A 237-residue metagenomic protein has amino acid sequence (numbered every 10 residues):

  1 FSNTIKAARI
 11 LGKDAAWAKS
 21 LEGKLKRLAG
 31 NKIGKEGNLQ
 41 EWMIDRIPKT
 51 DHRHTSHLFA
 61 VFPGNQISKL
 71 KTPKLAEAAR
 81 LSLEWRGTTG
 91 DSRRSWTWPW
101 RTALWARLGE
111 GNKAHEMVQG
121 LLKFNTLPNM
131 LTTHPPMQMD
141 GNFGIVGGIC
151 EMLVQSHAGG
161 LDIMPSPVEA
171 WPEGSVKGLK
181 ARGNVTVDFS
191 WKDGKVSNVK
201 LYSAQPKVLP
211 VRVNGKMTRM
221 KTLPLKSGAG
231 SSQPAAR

Functional and structural regions predicted by a protein language model:
F1-A18, F189, L225-A236: Proteins with a high burden of low-complexity, intrinsically disordered sequence enriched in S/T/G/P/A and R, requiring
S2-L161, G174, S197: Active-site core of glycosidic bond-cleaving carbohydrate-active enzymes
K35, H157-A158, P172, V176 (+4 more regions): Intrinsically disordered, low-complexity segments enriched in small/polar residues
W85, K123-N125, T186, V211-V213 (+1 more regions): Short, surface-exposed linear patches
D162-A204: Surface beta-strand/loop "capping" patches
D193-R237: C-terminal beta-sandwich/jelly-roll accessory domains of carbohydrate-active enzymes
